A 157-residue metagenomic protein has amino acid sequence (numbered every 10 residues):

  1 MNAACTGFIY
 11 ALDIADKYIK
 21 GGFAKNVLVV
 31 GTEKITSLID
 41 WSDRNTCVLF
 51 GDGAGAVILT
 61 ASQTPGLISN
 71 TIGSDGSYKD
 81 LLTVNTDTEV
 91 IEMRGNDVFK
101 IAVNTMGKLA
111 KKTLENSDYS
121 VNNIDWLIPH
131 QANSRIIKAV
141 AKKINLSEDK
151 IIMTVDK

Functional and structural regions predicted by a protein language model:
M1-F23, D125-K157: Claisen-condensing/thiolase-fold acyl-transfer catalytic domains that form or cleave C-C bonds in fatty acid
G7, N26, Y78, A102-L109 (+1 more regions): General structural feature for long, well-ordered alpha-helical segments within catalytic domains of soluble enzymes
D13-A15, F23-L28, T32-I35, N116-S117: Non-catalytic structural scaffold of enzyme domains
L28-I35, D80-V84, I137-D149: Acidic-glycine-rich active-site phosphate/pyrophosphate-binding loop
T32-E33, T71, Q131-A132: Short, well-ordered beta-to-alpha junction loops that form the rim of enzyme active sites and present histidine/acidic
I35, W41-N104, K108-K111: Condensing-enzyme catalytic core mediating Claisen C-C bond formation in acyl metabolism
K108-D125: Phosphate/pyrophosphate-binding loops at sites that engage ATP/ADP/AMP, CoA/4′-phosphopantetheine, polyphosphate
